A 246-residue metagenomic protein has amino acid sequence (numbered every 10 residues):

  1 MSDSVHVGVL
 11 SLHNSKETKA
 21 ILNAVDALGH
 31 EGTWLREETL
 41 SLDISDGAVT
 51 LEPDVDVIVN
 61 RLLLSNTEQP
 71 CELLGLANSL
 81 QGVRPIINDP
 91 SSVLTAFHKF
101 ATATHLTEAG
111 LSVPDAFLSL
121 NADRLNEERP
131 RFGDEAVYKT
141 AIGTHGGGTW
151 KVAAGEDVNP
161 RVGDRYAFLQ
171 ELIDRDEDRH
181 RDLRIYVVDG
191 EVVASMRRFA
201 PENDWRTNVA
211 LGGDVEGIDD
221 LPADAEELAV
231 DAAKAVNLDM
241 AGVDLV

Functional and structural regions predicted by a protein language model:
S2, A77-V83, S92-H180, A223: Active-site nucleotide/adenylate-binding loops and adjacent lid/helix of ATP-dependent enzymes
H6, L12-D115: Conserved N-proximal alpha/beta basic substrate-recognition cap immediately N-terminal to, or forming the N-lobe
L10-S11, V188: Short hydrophobic segments within beta-strands
H13-K16, E38-L40, L118-R124, R175 (+1 more regions): Short beta->alpha connector loops
E38, L62-L63, A141, L172-I173 (+2 more regions): Anionic group-transfer/hydrolysis microenvironments
I87, V137, G242: Generic enzyme active-site microenvironment
G147-A232: Phosphate-binding site of ATP-dependent enzymes
A233-V246: Conserved metal-phosphate-binding beta-hairpin within the catalytic cores of diverse ATP-dependent phosphoryl-transfer
